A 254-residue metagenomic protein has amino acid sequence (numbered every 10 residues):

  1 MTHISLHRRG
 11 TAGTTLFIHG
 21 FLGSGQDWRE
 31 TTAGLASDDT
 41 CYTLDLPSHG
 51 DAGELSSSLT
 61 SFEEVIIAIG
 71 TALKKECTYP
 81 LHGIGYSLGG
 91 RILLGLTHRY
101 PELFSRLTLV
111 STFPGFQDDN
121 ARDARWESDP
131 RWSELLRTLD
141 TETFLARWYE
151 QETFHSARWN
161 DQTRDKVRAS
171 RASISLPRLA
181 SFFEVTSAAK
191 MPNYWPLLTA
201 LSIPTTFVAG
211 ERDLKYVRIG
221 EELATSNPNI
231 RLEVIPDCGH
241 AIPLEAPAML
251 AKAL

Functional and structural regions predicted by a protein language model:
M1-L16, A36-T40, C77-T78: Alpha/beta-hydrolase fold catalytic core
T2, E30-T32, T40-I84, K252: Active-site loop/oxyanion-hole signature of alpha/beta-hydrolase fold enzymes
L16-G20, A209: The conserved beta1-alpha1 loop
F21-T32: The serine-hydrolase catalytic nucleophile loop
G85-G89, L93: Gly/Ala-rich beta-loop-alpha elbow adjacent to hydrolase catalytic centers
H98, S105-R137: Flexible "cap/lid" loop of the alpha/beta hydrolase fold
R171-T225: Conserved serine/cysteine hydrolase catalytic core
C238-P247, A251: Catalytic histidine-centered segment of alpha/beta-hydrolase-like enzymes
